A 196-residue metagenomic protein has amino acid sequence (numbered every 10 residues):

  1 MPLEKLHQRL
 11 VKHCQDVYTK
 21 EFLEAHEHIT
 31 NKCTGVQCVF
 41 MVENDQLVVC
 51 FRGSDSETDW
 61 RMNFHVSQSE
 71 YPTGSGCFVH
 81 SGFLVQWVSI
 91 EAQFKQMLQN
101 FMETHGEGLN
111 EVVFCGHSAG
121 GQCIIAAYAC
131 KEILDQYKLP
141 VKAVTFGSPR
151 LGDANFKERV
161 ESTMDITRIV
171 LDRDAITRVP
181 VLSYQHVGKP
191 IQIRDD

Functional and structural regions predicted by a protein language model:
M1-C115, A119-D196: Non-catalytic, mobile gating and regulatory segments of ester bond hydrolases
